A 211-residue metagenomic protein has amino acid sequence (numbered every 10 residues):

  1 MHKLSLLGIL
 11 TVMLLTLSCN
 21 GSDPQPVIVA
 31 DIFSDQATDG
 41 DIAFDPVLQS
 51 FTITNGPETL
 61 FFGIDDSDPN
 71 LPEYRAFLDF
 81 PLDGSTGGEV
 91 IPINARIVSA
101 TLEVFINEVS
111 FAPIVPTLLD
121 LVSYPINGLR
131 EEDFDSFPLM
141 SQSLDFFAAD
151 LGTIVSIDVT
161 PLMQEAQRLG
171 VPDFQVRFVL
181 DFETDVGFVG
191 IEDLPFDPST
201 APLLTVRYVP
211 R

Functional and structural regions predicted by a protein language model:
M1-G8: Bacterial N-terminal signal peptides that target proteins for export
L15-S18: C-terminal motif of bacterial Sec signal peptides marking the signal peptidase cleavage site
S22-G40, A166-R211: Proprotein-processing/basic-patch segments
Q25, P46-V104: A short beta-strand-loop element at or near the start of a globular domain
F33, E108-G170: Beta-strand-rich interaction/scaffold domains
G87-R96, Q164-F174: Short glycine/proline/serine/threonine-rich loop/turn segments at secondary-structure transition edges
A95-I97, A112-L119, P198-S199: Short coil-to-beta strand junction motifs in C2/discoidin
A100-V109, L204: Extended, hydrophobic/aromatic-rich amphipathic alpha-helical segments that build helical scaffolds
